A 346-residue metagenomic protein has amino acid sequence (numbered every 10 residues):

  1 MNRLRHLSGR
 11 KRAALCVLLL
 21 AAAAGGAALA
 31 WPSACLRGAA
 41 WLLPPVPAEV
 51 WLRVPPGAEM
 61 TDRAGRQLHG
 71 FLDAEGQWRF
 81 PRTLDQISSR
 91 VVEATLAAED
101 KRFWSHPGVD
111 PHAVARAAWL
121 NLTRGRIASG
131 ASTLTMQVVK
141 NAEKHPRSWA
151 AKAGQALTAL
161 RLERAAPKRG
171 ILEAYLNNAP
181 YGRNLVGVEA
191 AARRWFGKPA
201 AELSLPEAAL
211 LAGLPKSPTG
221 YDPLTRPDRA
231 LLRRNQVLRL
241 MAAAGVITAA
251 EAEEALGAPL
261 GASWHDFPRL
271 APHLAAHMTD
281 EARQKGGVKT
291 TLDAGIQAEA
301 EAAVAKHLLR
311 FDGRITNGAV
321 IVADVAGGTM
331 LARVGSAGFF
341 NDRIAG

Functional and structural regions predicted by a protein language model:
M1-G313, V325, T329-L331, S336: Juxtamembrane regions of bacterial inner-membrane/periplasmic proteins, predominantly the peptidoglycan biogenesis
G318-G346: Active-site beta-strand/loop architecture of penicillin-binding DD-peptidases
